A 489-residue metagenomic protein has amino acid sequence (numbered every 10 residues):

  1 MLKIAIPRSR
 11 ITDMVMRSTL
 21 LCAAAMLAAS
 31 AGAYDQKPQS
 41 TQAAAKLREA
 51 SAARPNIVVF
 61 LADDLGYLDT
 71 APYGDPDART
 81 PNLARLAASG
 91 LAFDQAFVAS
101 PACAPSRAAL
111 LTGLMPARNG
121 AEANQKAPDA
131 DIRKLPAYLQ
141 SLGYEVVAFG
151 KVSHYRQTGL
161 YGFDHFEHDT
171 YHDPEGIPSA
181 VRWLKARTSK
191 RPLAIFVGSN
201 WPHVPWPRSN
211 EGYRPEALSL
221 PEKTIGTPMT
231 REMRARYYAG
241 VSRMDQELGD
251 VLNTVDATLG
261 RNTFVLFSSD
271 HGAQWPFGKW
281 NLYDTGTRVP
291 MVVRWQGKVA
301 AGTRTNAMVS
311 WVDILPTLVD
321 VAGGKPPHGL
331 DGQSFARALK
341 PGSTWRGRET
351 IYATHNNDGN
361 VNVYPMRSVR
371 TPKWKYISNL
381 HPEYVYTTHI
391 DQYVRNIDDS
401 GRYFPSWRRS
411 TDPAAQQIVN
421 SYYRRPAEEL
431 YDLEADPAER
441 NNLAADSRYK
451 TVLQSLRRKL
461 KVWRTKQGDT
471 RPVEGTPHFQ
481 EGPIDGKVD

Functional and structural regions predicted by a protein language model:
M1: Extracellular/oxidizing-compartment recognition motifs
I4-L20: Bacterial N-terminal signal peptides that target proteins for export
A24-G32: Hydrophobic h-region of N-terminal signal peptides that target proteins for export in Gram-negative bacteria
G32-E429, P437-R458, V462-T465, D469-D489: Formylglycine-dependent sulfatase
E434: C-terminal helical cap and adjacent loop that interface with cofactors, partners, or active-site loops
